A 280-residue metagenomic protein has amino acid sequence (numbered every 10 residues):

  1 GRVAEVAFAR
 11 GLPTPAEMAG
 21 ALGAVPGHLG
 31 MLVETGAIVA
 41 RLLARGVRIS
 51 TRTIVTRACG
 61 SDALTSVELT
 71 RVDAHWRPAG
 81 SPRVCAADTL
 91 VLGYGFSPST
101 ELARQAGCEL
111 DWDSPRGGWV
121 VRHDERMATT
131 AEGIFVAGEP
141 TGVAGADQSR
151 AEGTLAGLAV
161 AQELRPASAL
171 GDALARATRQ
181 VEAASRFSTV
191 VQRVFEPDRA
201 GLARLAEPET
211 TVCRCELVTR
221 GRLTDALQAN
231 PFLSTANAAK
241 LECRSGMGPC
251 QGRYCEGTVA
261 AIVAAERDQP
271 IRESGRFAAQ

Functional and structural regions predicted by a protein language model:
G1-C243, P249, R253-I262, E266-A278: Residues forming the flavin
